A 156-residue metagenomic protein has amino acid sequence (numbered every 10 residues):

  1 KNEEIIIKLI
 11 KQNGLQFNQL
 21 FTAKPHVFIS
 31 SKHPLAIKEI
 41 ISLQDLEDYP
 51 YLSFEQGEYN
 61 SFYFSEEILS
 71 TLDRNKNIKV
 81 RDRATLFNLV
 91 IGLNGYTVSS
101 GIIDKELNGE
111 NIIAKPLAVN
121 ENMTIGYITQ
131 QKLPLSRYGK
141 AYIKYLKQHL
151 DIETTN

Functional and structural regions predicted by a protein language model:
K1-E3, S31, E58, S100-I103 (+1 more regions): Short secondary-structure boundary segments
K1-Q12, V80: Central regulatory/effector-binding core of bacterial HTH transcription factors
I10-K24, A84-P134: Beta-alpha-beta core module
I10-Y51: Flexible hinge/capping segments at coil-to-helix
K32-I41, V119-E121, K132-Y138: Short helix-loop capping/hinge motifs at secondary-structure junctions, enriched in acidic/polar residues
L43, E47-L72, S136-R137, E153: Secondary-structure junction motif
Y63, P134-Q148: Short amphipathic alpha-helical coupling segments at ligand-binding clamshell hinges and other catalytic/signaling
I68-I78, N111-I112: A local structural motif
